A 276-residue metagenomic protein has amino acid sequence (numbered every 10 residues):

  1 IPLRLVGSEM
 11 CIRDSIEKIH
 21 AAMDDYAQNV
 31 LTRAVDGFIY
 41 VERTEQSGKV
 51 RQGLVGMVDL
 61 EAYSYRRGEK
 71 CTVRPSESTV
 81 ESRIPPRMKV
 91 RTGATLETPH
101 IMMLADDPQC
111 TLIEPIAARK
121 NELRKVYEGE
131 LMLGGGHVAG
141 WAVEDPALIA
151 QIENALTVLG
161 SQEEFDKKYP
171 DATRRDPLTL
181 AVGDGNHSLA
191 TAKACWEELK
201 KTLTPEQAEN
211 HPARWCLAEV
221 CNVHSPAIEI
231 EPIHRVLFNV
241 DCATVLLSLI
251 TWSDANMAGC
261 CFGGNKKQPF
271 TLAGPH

Functional and structural regions predicted by a protein language model:
I1-C11: Single conserved hydrophobic/aromatic residue that forms the stacking wall/gate of nucleotide- or nucleobase-binding
E9, E17, V138-A147, L159-K167 (+3 more regions): Compositional signal for N-terminal targeting/processing segments
D14, E114-I116, I228-I233: Short conserved micro-motifs at the rims of enzyme active sites and ligand-binding pockets
A22-A181: Short alpha-helix boundary/capping and kink motifs at helix termini
P85-K89, L203-T204, A255-G259, K266: Glycine-rich, charged/polar anion/phosphate-binding loops that engage phosphate groups from diverse ligands
P99, R214-C216, Q268: Residues that flank catalytic or metal-binding motifs in active/ligand-binding sites
D184-T251: Catalytic or ion-translocation cores adjacent to nucleophile or general acid/base/metal-coordination motifs in diverse
L237-H276: C-terminal catalytic or substrate-handling cores of phosphate/nucleotide- and metal-cofactor-dependent proteins acting
